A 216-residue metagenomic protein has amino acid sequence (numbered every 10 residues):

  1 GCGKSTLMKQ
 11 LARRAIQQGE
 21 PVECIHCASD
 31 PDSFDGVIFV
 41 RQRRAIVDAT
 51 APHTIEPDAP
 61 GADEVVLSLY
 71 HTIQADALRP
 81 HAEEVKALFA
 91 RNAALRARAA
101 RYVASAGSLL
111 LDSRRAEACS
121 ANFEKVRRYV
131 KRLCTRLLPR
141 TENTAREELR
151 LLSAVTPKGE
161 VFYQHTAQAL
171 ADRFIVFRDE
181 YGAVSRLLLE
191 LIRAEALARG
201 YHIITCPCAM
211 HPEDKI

Functional and structural regions predicted by a protein language model:
G1-A12, Y163-Q164, L170-L197: Glycine-rich phosphate-binding P-loop
T6-L7, R13-Q17, F34-I38, N143-E148 (+1 more regions): A generic short-segment signal for beta-strand/edge and adjacent turn/coil regions
R13-A77, E83-E84, A196-I216: Conserved nucleotide-sensing/catalytic segment adjacent to the nucleotide-binding pocket in NTP-handling enzymes
V22, H26-C27, L111-A121, K125-Y129 (+4 more regions): Extended intrinsically disordered terminal tails
R43, H53-L67, N92-R114, I192: Hydrophobic, ordered structural segments
A77-P80, E84-A87, T144-V161, I175 (+1 more regions): Amphipathic alpha-helical coiled-coil
E84-R136: An accessory alpha-helical subdomain
E124-Q168: N-terminal pre-Walker A segment at the start of P-loop NTPase domains
